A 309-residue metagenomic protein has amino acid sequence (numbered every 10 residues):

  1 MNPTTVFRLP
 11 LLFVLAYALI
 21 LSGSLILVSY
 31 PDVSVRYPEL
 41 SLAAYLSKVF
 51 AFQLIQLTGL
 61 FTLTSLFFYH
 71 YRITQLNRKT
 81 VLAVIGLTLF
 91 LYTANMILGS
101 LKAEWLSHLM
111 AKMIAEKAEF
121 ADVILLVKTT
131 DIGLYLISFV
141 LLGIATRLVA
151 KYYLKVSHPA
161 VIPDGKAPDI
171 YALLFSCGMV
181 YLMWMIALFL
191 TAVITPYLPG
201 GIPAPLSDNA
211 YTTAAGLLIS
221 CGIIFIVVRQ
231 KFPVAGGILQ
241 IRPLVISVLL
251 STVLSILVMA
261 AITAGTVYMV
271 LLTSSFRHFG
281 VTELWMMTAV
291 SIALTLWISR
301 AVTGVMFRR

Functional and structural regions predicted by a protein language model:
M1-N2: Non-catalytic accessory regions used for complex assembly or targeting
T5-D32, K48-H70, A83-L109, V127-K155 (+4 more regions): Alpha-helical transmembrane segments and immediately adjacent membrane-interfacial amphipathic helices
Y37-A44, E116-I124, P199-P205: Juxtamembrane membrane-water interface segments that cap and precede transmembrane helices
Y71-V81, H158-K166, P233-R242: Membrane-interface helix-boundary motifs at transmembrane edges
S107-F120, S157-A160: Short, flexible helix-coil linker/hinge segments at the edges of structured domains or between repeats
A160, R308-R309: Short, Lys/Arg-enriched, Gly/Pro-containing loop segments at transmembrane-helix junctions of multi-pass membrane
